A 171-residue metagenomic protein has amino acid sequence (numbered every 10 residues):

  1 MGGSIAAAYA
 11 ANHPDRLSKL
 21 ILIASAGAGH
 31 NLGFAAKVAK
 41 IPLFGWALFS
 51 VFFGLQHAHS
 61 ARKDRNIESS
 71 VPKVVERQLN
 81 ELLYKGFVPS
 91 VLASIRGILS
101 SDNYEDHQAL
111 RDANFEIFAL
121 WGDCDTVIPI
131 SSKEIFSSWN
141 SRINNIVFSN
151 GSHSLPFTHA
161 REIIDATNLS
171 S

Functional and structural regions predicted by a protein language model:
G2, A6: Gly/Ala-rich beta-loop-alpha elbow adjacent to hydrolase catalytic centers
A7-N12, L17-L48: Flexible "cap/lid" loop of the alpha/beta hydrolase fold
S50-D112: Conserved alpha/beta-hydrolase catalytic His-Asp/Glu region
V88, L92, A160-N168: Short, amphipathic alpha-helical "lid/cap" segments that border enzyme active or binding sites
A113, A119-W121, D125: Short beta-strand/loop motif that positions the catalytic acidic residue of the alpha/beta-hydrolase fold
T126-S132: Conserved alpha/beta-hydrolase "acid-adjacent" motif
V127, F148-I164: Catalytic histidine-centered segment of alpha/beta-hydrolase-like enzymes
E134-I143: Active-site-adjacent alpha-helix of alpha/beta-hydrolase-fold enzymes
